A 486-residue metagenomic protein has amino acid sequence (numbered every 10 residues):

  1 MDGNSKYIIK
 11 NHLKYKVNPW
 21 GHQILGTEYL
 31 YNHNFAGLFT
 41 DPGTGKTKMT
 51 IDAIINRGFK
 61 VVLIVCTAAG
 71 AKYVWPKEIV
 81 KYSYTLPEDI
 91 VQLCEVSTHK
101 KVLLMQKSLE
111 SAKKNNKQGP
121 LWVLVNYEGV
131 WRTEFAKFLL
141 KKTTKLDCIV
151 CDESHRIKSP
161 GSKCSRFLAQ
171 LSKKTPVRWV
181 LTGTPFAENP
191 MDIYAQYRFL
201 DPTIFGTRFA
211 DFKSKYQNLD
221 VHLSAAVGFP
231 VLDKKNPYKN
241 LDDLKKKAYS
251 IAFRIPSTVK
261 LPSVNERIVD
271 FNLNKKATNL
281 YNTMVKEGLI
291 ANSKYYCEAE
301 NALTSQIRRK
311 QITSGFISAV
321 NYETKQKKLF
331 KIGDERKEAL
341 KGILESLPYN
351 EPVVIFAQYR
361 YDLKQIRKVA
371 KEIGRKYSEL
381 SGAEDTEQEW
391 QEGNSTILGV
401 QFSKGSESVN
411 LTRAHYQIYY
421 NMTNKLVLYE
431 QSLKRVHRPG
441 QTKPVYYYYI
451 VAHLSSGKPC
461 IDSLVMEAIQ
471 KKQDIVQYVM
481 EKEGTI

Functional and structural regions predicted by a protein language model:
G3-S5, N11, Y31-F35, M49-G58 (+4 more regions): Conserved Helicase C-terminal RecA-like lobe
P42-G43, T175-P190: Conserved helicase ATPase motor motifs in RecA-like P-loop NTPase domains
T47, W131-F135, E188-P190, L363-R367 (+2 more regions): SF2 helicase motor core recognition
M49, K60-K81, A187-D192, Q358-R360: Conserved Walker A/P-loop ATP-binding site and its immediately adjacent core in helicase/helicase-like ATPase domains
A71-T98, L200-T203, G374: Conserved helix-turn-beta segment of the N-terminal RecA-like "Helicase ATP-binding" lobe in SF1/SF2 helicases
V102-L121, Y127-K145: Conserved helix/coil segment N-terminal to the catalytic DExD/H
L124-G129, A136-K145, S162-P176, F205-E323 (+2 more regions): Inter-lobe coupling linker of SF2 helicases/translocases
N424-I486: A conserved SF2-helicase RecA2
